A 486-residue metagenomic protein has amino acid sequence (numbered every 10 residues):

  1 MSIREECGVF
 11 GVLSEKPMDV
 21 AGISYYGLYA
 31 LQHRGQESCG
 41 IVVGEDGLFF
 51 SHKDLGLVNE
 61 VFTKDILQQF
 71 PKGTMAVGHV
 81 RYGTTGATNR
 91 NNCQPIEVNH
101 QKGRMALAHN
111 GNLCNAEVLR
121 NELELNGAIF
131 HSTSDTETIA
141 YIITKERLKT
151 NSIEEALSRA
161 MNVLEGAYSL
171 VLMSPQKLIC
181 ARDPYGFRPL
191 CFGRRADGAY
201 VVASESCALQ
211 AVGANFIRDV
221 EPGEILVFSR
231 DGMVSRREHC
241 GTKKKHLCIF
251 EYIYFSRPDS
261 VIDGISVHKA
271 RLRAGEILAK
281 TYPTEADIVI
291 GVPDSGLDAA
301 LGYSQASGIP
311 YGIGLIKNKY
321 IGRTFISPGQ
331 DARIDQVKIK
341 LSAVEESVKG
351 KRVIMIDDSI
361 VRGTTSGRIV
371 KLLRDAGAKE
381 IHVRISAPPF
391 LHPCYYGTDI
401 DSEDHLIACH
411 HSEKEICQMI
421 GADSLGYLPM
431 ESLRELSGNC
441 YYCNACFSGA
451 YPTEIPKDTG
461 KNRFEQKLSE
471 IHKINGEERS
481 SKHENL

Functional and structural regions predicted by a protein language model:
M1-P222, V227-A286, V292, E380 (+1 more regions): Conserved short alpha-helical segments that host acidic/polar catalytic motifs at enzyme active sites
T84-T85, N115, I179, F187-R188 (+7 more regions): Flexible loop/turn segments at secondary-structure boundaries
A108, M173, A181-R182, G193 (+11 more regions): Generic beta-strand/beta-sheet core signal
A128, K149-T150, P283-D287, Q305-G312 (+2 more regions): Secondary-structure transition/capping motifs at alpha-helix termini and the adjoining loop/turn into the next element
S132, E137-A140, Y311-G322, M419-S437: A conserved beta-strand->alpha-helix junction
R159, C207-A208, N215-F216, G223-E224 (+4 more regions): Phosphate/diphosphate-binding loops
M161, Q176, G213-D219, K371-L486: PRPP-dependent phosphoribosyltransferase catalytic core
G308-V353, G363-T364, H392-G397, D401: Short, glycine/charge-rich flexible loops or terminal/linker lids adjacent to PRPP-binding catalytic cores
